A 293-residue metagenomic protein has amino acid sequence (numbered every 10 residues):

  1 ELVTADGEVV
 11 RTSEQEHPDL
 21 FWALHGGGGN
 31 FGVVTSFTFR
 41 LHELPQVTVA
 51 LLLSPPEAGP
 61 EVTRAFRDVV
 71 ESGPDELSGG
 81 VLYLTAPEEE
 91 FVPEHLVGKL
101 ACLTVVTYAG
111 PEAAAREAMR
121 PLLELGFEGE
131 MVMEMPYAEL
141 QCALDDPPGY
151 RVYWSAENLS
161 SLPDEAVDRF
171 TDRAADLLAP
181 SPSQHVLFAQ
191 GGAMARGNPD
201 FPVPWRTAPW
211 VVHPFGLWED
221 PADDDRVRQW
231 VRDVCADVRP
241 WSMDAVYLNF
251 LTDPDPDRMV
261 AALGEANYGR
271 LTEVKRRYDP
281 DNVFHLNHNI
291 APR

Functional and structural regions predicted by a protein language model:
E1-R293: Soluble FAD-dependent oxygen oxidases
